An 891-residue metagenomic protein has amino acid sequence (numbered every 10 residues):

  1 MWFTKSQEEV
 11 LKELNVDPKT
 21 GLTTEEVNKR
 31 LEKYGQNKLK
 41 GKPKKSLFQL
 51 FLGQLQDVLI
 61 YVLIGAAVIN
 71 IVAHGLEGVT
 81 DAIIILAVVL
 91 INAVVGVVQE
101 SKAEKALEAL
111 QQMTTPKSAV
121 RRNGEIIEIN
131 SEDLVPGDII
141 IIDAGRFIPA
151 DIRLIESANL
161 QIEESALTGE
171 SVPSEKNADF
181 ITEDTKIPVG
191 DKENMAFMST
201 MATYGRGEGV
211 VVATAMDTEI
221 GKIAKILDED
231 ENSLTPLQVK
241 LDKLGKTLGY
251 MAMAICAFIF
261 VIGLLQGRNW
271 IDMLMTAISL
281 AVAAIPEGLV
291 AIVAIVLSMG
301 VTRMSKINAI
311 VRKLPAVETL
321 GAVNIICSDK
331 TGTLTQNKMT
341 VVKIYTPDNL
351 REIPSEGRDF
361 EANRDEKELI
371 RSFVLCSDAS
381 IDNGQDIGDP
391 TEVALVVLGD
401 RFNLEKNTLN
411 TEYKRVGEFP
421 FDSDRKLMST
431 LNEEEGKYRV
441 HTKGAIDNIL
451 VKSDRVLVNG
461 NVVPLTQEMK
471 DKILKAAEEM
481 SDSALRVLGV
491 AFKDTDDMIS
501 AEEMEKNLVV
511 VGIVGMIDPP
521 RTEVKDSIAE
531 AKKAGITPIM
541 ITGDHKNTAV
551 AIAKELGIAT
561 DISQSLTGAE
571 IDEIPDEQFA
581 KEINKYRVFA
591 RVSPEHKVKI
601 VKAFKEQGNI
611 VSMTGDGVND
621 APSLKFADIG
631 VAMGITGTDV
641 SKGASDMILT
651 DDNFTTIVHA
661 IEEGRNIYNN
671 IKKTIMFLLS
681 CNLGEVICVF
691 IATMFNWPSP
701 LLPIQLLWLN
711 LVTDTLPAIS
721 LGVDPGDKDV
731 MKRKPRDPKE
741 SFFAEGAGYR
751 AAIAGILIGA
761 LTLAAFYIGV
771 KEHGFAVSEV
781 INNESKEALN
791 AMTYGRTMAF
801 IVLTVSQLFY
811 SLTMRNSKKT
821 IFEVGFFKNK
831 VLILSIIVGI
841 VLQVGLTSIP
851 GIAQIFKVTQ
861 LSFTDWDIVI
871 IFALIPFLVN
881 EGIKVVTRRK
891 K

Functional and structural regions predicted by a protein language model:
M1-P735, E740-F743, I756, F800 (+1 more regions): Conserved cytosolic headpiece of P-type ATPases
L76, R750-A765: Alpha-helical transmembrane segments of multi-pass integral membrane proteins
T713, R796-S811: Generic alpha-helical transmembrane segments
P738-I756, E787-M798: Membrane-water interface at loop-to-transmembrane-helix junctions
A764-A776: Juxtamembrane and boundary regions of transmembrane helices in multi-pass small-molecule transporters and channels
H773-N790, G851-Q860: Membrane-interfacial helical/loop segments at transmembrane boundaries in membrane proteins
E784-Y794, S862-I871: Membrane-interface segments at transmembrane helix junctions and kinks in multi-pass inner-membrane proteins
M814: A C-terminal functional module that forms or caps the active site or interfaces directly with catalytic machinery
